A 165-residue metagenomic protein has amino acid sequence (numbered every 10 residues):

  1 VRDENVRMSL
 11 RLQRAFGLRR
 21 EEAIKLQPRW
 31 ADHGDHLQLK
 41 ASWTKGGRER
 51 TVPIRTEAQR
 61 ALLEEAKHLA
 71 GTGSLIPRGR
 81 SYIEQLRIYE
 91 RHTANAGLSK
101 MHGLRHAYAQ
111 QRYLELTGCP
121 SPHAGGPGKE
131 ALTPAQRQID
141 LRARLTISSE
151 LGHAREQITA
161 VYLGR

Functional and structural regions predicted by a protein language model:
V1-R20, Q138-R144: Basic, Lys/Arg- and aromatic-enriched nucleic-acid-binding interface segment
L12-H36, A160-V161: Short, charged phosphate-coordinating catalytic segments
K25-E64: Conserved tyrosine-mediated DNA breakage-rejoining catalytic core shared by Y-recombinases
P28, L114, G152, G164: Residue-level detection of the helix-turn-helix DNA-binding "recognition helix"
R55-G118: Active-site/catalytic core of tyrosine-dependent DNA strand-transfer enzymes
G97-L141, H153, I158: Short basic/aromatic active-site micro-motif
S149: Alpha-helical residues within the helix-turn-helix
Q157-R165: Major-groove recognition helix of helix-turn-helix-like DNA-binding domains
